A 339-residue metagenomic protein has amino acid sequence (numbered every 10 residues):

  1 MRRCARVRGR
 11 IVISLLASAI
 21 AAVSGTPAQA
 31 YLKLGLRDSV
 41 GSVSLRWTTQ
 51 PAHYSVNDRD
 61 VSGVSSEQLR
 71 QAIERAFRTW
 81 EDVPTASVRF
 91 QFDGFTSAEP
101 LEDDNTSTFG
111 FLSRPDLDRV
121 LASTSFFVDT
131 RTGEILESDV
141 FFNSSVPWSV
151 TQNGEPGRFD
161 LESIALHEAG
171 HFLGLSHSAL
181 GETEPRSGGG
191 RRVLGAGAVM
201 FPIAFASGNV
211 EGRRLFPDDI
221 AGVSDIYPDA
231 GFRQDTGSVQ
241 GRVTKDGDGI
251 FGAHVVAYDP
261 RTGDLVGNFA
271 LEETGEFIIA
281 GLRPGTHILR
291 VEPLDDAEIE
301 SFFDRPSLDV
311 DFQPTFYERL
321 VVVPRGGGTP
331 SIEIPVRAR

Functional and structural regions predicted by a protein language model:
M1-R8: N-terminal secretory signal peptides that target proteins for export/translocation
V12-V23: Bacterial N-terminal signal peptides
Y31-L34, L69-V193, H254-Y258, N268-P284 (+1 more regions): Metzincin-family zinc-dependent endopeptidase catalytic domain
L36-E74: Fold-level signature of zinc-dependent metallopeptidase catalytic domains
I135, A221-P228, D309-R339: Extracellular beta-sheet/turn segments enriched in Thr/Pro/Gly and aliphatic residues
N209-G237, K245: Beta-strand-rich domain onsets/edges
G237-K245, G275, I334: A short, amphipathic beta-strand motif
R242-A253, Y258-R261, P324: Structural motif
